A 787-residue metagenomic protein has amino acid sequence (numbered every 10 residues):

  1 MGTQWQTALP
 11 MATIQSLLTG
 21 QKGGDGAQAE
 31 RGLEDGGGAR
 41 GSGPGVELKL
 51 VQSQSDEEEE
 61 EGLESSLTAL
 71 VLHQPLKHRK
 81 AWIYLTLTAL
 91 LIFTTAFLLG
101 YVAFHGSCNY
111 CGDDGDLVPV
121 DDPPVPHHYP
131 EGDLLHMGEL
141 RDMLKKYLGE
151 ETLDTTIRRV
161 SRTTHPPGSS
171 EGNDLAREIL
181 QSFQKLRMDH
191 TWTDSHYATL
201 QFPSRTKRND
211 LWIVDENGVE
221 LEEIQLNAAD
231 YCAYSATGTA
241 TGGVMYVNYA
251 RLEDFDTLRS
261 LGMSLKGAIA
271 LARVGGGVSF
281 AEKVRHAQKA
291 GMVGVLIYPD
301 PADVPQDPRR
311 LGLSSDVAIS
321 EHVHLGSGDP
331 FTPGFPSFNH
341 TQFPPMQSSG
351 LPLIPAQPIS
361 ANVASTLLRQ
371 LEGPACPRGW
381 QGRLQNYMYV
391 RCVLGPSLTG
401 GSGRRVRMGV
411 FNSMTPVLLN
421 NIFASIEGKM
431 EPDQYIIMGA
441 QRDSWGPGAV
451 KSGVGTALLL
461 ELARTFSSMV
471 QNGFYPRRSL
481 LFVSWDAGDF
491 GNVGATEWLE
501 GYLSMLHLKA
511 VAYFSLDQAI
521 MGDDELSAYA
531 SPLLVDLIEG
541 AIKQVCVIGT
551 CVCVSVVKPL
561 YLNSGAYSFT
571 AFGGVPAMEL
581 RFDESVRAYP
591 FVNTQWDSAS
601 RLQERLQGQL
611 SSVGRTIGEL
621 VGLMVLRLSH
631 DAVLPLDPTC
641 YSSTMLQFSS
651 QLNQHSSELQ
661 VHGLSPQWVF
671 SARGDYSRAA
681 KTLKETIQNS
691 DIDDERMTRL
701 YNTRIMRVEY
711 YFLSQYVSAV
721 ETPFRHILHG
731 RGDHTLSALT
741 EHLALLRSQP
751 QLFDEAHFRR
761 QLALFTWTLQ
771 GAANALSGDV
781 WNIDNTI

Functional and structural regions predicted by a protein language model:
M1-E59: N-terminal targeting leaders characterized by basic, low-complexity, disordered sequences that direct proteins
D25-G32, R40-K49, G115-D142, K146-Y147 (+6 more regions): Noncatalytic luminal/extracellular "stalk/propeptide" segments of secretory-pathway proteins
D56-L76: Membrane-proximal N-terminal segments immediately preceding the first transmembrane helix
G218, E321-A375, E431, W485-Q603 (+3 more regions): Metal-dependent peptidase/peptidase-like ectodomains
L226-T257, D329-V450, R464, S468-N472: Soluble metallo-hydrolase cores and metallopeptidase-like ectodomains found primarily in the secretory/periplasmic
M438-N492, E497, V621-M624: Alpha-helical metal-binding/catalytic segments enriched in His/Glu/Asp
L481, S585-L646, R747-N782, T786-I787: His/Asp/Glu-rich mid-to-C-terminal helical/loop segments that flank catalytic regions of hydrolases
T698-I787: C-terminal amphipathic alpha-helical interaction region
